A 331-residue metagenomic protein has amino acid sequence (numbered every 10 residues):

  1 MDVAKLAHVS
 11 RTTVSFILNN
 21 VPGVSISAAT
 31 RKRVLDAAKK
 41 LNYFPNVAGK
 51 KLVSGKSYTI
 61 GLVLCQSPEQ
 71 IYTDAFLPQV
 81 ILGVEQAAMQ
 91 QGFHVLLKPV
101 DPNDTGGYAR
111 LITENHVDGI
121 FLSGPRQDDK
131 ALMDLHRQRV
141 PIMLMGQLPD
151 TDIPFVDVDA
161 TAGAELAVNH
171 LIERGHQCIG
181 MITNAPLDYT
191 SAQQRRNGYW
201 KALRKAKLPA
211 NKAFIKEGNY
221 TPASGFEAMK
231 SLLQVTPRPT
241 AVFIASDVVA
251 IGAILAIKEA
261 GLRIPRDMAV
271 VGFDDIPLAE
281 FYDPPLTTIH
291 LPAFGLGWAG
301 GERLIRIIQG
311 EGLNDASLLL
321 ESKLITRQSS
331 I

Functional and structural regions predicted by a protein language model:
M1-Y58, I331: N-terminal helix-turn-helix DNA-binding module of bacterial transcription factors
L6, K40, Q86-Q90, R137-L144 (+1 more regions): Bacterial carbohydrate/catabolite-sensing allosteric modules
N20-V21, S67-I71, A185-Y189: Short histidine/acidic/glycine/proline-rich micro-motifs that form metal- and phosphate-coordinating active-site loops
G55-N169, L232-Q234, R238, V248 (+1 more regions): Alpha-helical recognition/docking segments in bacterial nutrient-uptake and carbohydrate-utilization systems
